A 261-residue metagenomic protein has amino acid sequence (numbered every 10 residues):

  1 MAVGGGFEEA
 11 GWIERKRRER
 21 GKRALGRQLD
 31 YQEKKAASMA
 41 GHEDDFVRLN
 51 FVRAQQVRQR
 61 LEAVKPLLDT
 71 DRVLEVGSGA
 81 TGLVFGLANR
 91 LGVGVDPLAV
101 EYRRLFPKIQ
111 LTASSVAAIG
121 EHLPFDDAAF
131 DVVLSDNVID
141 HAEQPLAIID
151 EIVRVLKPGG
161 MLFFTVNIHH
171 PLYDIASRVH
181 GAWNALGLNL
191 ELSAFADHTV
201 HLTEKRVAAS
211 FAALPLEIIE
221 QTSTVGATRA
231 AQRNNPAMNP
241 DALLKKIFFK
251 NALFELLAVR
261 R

Functional and structural regions predicted by a protein language model:
G4-K65: Class I SAM-dependent methyltransferase Rossmann-like catalytic core, especially the SAM/SAH-binding loop
L74, S78-H122: Class I SAM-dependent methyltransferase SAM/SAH-binding core
Q110-L111, S115, S177, G181-N184 (+2 more regions): A C-terminal cap/extension of S-adenosyl-L-methionine-dependent methyltransferases that defines the acceptor-substrate
A118-V133: A short acidic, Gly/Pro-enriched loop at the edge of an enzyme's catalytic core that lines a small-molecule cofactor
V132-Q144: A short SAM/SAH-binding and catalytic strip from SAM-dependent methyltransferases
L146-M161: A short glycine-rich, Lys/Arg-flanked "PGG" loop and its adjoining helix->strand segment in the class I
M161-L190: Conserved class I S-adenosyl-L-methionine
F195-P215, E220-Q221: Short alpha-helix
